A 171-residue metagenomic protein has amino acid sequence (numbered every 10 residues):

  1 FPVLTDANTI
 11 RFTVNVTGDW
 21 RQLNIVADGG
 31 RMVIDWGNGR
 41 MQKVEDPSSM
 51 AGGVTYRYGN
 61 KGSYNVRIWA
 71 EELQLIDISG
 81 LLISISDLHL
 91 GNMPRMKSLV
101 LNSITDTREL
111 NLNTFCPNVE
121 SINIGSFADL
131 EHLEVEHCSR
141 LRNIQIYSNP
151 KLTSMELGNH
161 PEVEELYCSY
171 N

Functional and structural regions predicted by a protein language model:
F1-T105, P117, S139: N-terminal capping/linker segments that flank leucine-rich repeat
E72, I78-S84, R95, V100-T107 (+6 more regions): Concave beta-strand-loop units of leucine-rich repeat
L88, L133, M155: Acidic/charged coordination and interface sites in well-structured regions
